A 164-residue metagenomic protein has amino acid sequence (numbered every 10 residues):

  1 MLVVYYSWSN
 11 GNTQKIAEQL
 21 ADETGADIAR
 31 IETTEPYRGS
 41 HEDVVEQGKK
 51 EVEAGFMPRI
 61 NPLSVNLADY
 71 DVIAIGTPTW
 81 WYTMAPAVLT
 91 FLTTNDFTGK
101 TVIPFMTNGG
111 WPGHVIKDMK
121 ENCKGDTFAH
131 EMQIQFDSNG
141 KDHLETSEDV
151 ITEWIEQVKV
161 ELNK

Functional and structural regions predicted by a protein language model:
M1, V102-I103: Hydrophobic beta-strand segments of well-ordered beta-sheets in folded domains
M1-I75, Y82-M84, L89, T93 (+1 more regions): N-terminal beta1-alpha1-beta2 submodule of the flavodoxin-like/Rossmannoid cofactor-binding fold
S9-N10, W81, P112, G140: Alpha-helix N-cap/loop-to-helix initiation residues
L67, T93-G99, N122-K124: Short, conserved loop/helix-junction motifs that constitute active-site signature segments in enzyme catalytic cores
D69-I73, G99-T101, D126-A129: Loop/turn elements at helix/coil->beta-strand transitions in domains of secreted/extracellular proteins
I75-G76, P104: Redox-cofactor binding/interface segments in oxidoreductases and associated redox assembly factors
I103-E145: Short, glycine-/small-residue-rich phosphate/pyrophosphate-handling segment
